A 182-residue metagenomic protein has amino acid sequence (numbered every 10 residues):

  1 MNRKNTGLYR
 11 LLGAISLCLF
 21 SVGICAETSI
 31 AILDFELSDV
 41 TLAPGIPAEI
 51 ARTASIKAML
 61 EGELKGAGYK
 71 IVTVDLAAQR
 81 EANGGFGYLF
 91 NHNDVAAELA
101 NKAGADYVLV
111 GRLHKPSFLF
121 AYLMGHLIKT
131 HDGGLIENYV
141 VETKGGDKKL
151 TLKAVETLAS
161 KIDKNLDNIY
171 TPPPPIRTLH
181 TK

Functional and structural regions predicted by a protein language model:
N2-L12: Bacterial N-terminal signal peptides that target proteins for export
F20-V22: N-terminal signal peptide c-region/cleavage motif recognized by signal peptidases
A26-V40, A58-M59, E63-K70, E98-K102 (+2 more regions): C-terminal/domain-edge helix-coil "capping" segments
T41-A51, N83-G87: Second-shell loop/turn segments in exported
G45-P47, L123-H126: Short, glycine/charged-enriched secondary-structure capping and boundary segments
A51-K57: Well-ordered, non-membrane alpha-helical segments in soluble/globular domains
A67-V110: Short, solvent-exposed, polar/charged sequence segments at loop or secondary-structure edges
